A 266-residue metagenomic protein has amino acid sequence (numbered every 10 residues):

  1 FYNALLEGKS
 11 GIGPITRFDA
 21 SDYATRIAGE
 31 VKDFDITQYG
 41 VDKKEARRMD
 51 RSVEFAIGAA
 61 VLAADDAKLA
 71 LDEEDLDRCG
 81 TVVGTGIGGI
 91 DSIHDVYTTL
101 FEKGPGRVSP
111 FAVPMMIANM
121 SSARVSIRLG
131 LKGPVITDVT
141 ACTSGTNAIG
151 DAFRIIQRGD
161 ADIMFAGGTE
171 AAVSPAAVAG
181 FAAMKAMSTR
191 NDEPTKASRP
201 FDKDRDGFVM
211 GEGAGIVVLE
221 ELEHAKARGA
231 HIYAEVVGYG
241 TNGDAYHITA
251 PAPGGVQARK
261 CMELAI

Functional and structural regions predicted by a protein language model:
Y2, L6-T140, T169-V178: Conserved beta-ketoacyl condensing-enzyme motif
K9-G13, D192-L264: Condensing-enzyme catalytic core mediating Claisen C-C bond formation in acyl metabolism
A20-K32, G88-S92, A171-S198, G240-K260: Active-site-adjacent elements of ketosynthase-type condensing enzymes
A56-A67, S121, A148, E220-L222 (+1 more regions): Short, well-ordered amphipathic alpha-helical segments that serve as non-catalytic structural scaffolds within diverse
A67-V82, D95-P110, I127-V135, Q157-M164 (+3 more regions): Structural signature of cysteine-dependent C-C bond-forming condensing enzymes
V82-T85, V139, M164-E170, G211 (+2 more regions): Short beta-strand segments
G145: Short conserved active-site loop signatures built around small residues
